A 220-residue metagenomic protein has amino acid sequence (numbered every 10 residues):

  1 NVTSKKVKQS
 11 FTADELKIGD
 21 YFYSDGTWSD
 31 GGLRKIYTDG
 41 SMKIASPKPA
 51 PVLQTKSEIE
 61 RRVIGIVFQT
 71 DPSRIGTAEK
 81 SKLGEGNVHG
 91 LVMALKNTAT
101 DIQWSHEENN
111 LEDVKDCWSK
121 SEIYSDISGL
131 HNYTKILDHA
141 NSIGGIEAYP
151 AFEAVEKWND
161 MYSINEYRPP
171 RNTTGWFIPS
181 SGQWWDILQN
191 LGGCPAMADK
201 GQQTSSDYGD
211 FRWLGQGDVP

Functional and structural regions predicted by a protein language model:
V2-N172: Short, compositionally biased
G144-F177, S181-P220: An exposed tryptophan-centered "aromatic clamp" motif
